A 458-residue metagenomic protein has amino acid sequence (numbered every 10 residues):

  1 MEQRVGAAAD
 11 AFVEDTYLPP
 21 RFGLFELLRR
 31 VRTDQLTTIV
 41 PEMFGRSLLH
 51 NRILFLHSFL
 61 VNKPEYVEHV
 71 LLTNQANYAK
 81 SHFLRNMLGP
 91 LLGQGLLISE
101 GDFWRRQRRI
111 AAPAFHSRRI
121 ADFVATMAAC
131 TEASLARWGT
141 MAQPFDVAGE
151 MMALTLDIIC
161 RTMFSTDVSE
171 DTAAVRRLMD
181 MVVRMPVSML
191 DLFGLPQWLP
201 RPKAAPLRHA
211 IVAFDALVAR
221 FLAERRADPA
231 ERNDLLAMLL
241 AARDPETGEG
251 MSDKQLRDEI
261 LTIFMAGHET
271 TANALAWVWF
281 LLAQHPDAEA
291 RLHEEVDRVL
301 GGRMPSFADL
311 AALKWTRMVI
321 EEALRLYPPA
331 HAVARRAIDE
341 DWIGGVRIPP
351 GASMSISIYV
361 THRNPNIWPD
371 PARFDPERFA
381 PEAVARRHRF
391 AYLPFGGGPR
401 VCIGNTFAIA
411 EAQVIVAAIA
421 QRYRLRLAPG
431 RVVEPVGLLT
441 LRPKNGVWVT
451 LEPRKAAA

Functional and structural regions predicted by a protein language model:
M1-A7, L36, T131-L135, D180-V182 (+3 more regions): Cytochrome P450 proximal C-terminal region
M1-S58, E65, H69, F83-L91 (+4 more regions): N-terminal targeting/anchor module and adjacent flexible "hinge" preceding the catalytic domain
M1-T16, T38, A79-R85, F103 (+2 more regions): Cytochrome P450 heme-thiolate monooxygenase catalytic core
F25-R46, A216, R220, R303-G344: Conserved cytochrome P450 K-helix E-x-x-R motif and the immediately C-terminal K′/meander segment
T270-E295, T406-Q421: Cytochrome P450 catalytic-core helices
I356-A383: Conserved cytochrome P450 K-helix/beta-meander segment immediately N-terminal to the heme-binding cysteine loop
